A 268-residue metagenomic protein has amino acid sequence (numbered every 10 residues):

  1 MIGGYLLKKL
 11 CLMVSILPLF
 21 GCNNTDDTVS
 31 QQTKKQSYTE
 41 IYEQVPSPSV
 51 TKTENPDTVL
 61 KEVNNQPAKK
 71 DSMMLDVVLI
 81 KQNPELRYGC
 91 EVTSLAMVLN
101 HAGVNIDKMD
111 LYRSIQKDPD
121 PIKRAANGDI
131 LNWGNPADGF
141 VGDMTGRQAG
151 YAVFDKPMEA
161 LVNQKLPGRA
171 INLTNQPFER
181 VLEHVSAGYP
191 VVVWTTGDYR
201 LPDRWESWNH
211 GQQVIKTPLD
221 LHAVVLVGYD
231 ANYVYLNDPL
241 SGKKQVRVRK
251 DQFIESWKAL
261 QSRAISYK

Functional and structural regions predicted by a protein language model:
I2-D27: Sec-dependent N-terminal signal peptides of Gram-positive bacterial secreted proteins and lipoproteins
C22-D155, G197, R204-H210, I215-T217: Active-site-adjacent structural segments surrounding the nucleophilic cysteine of cysteine proteases and isopeptidases
E85, I106, G188, L219-L221 (+1 more regions): Extracytoplasmic
G89-E91, N172, V191-T195, V225 (+1 more regions): Structural recognition of the beta-strand scaffold that forms the well-ordered cores of secreted hydrolase catalytic
S94, P177, T195-Y199, G228-D230 (+1 more regions): A mature extracytoplasmic/lumenal domain signature
G142-E179, E183-S186: Mid-length scaffold segments of soluble, non-membrane domains
N163, S207-G211, I215-P218, V224-K268: Noncatalytic regulatory segments and standalone regulatory/sensor domains
P167-R169, A187-V192, D230-N232: Loop/turn elements at helix/coil->beta-strand transitions in domains of secreted/extracellular proteins
